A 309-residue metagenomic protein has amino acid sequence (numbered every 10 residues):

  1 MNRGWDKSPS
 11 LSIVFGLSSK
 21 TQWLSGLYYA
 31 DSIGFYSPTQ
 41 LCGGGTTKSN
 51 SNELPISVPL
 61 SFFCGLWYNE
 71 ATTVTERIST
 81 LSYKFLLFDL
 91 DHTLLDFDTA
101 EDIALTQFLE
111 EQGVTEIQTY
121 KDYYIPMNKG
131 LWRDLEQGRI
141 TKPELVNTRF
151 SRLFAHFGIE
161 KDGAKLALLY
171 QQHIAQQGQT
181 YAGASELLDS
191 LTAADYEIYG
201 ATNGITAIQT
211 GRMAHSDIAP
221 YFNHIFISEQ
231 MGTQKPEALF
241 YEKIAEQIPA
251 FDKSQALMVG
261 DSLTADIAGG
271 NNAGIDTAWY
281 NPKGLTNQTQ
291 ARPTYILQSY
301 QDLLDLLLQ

Functional and structural regions predicted by a protein language model:
N2, D6, Y28-D31, Y36 (+1 more regions): Intrinsic-disorder-associated, low-complexity terminal segments enriched in Asp/Asn/His/Tyr and depleted of Lys/Arg
S10, L17-K20, Y28, Y36-T39 (+1 more regions): Ser/Thr/Pro/Gly-rich low-complexity, intrinsically disordered segments
W23-L24, L41, L54: Cationic, low-complexity basic patches in intrinsically disordered or flexible, solvent-exposed regions
Y68, V74-L86, D189-T192, Y199 (+1 more regions): Asp-based, Mg2+/Mn2+-dependent phosphohydrolase catalytic module
I78-A182: N-terminal helical cap/lid subdomain that shapes the substrate entry/recognition surface in HAD-like hydrolases
